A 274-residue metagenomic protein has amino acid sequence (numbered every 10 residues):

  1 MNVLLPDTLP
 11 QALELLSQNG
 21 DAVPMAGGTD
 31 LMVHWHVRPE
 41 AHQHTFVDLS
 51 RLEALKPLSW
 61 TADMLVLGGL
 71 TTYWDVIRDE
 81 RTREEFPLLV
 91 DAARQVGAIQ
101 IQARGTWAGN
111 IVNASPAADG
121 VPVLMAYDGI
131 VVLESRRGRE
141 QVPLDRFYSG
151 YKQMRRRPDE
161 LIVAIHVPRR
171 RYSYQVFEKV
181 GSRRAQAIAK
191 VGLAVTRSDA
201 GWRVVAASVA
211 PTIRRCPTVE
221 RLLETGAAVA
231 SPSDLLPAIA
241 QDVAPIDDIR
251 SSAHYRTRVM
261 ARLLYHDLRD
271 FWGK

Functional and structural regions predicted by a protein language model:
M1-K274: C-terminal structural segment of proteins
